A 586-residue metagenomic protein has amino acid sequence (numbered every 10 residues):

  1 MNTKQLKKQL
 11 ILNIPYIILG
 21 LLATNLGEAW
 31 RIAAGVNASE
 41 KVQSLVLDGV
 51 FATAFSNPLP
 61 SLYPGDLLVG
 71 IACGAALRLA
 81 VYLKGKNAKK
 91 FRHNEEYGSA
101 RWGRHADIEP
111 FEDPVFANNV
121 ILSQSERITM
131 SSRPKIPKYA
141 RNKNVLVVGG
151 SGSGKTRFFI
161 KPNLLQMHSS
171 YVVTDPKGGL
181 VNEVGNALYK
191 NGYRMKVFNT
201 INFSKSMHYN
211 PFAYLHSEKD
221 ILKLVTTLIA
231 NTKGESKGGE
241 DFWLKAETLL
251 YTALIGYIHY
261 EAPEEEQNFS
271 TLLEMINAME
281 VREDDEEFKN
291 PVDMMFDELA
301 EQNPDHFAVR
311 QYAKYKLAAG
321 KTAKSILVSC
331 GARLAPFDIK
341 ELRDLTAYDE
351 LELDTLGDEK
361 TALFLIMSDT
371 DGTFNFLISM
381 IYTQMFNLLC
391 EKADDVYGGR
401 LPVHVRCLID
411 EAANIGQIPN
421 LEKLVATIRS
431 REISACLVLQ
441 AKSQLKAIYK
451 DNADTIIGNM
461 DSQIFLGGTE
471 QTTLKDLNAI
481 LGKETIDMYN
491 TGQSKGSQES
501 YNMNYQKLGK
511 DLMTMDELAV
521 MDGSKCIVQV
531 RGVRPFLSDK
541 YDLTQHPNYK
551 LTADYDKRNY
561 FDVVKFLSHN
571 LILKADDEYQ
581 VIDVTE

Functional and structural regions predicted by a protein language model:
M1-S153, R157-I160, K483, K495 (+1 more regions): Basic- and hydrophobic-enriched, low-structure N-terminal and domain-boundary segments that flank ATP-binding catalytic
N25-E28, R141-I433, I448, D516-K540 (+1 more regions): P-loop NTPase motor domains
F55-S56, L68-N119, E218-L228, L273-A278 (+3 more regions): Short alpha-helical interface patches
A100-R101, R127, K143-N144, R310 (+5 more regions): General secondary-structure edge motif
V115-F116, L122, F376-Q384, L477: Conserved long hydrophobic alpha-helices within structured protein cores
S131, S204-M207, L508: Residue-level signal for pocket-adjacent positions within structured domains
V425-I527: Conserved ATP-driven motor cores of ASCE-family P-loop NTPases powering translocation/secretion/packaging/pilus
